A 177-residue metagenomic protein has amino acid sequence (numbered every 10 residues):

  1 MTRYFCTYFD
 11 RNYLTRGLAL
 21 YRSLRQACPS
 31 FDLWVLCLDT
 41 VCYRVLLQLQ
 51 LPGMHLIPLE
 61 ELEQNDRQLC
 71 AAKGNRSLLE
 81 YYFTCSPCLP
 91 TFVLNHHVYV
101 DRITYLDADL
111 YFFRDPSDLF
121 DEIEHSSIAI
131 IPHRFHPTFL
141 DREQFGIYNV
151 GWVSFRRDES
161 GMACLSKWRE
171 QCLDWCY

Functional and structural regions predicted by a protein language model:
M1-Y177: Glycosyltransferase catalytic domains, chiefly GT-A lineage
